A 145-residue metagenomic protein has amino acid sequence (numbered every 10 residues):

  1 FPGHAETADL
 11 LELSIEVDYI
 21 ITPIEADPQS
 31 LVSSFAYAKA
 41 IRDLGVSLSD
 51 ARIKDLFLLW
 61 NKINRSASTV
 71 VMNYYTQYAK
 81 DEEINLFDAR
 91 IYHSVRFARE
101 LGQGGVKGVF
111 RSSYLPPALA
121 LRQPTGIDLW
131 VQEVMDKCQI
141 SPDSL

Functional and structural regions predicted by a protein language model:
F1-L10: Switch II (G3) loop of P-loop NTPases
H4, E16-Y37: Conserved Switch II/interswitch segment of TRAFAC-class P-loop GTPases
T22, L58-W60: Structural beta-sheet core signal
S34-D50: Conserved C-terminal guanine-recognition region of P-loop GTPase G domains, centered on the G4
K62-F110: Beta-strand-loop-alpha "switch" segments that mediate conformational coupling across diverse proteins
R99-W130: C-terminal boundary of histidine-terminating zinc-finger modules
T125-S144: C-terminal alpha-helix
